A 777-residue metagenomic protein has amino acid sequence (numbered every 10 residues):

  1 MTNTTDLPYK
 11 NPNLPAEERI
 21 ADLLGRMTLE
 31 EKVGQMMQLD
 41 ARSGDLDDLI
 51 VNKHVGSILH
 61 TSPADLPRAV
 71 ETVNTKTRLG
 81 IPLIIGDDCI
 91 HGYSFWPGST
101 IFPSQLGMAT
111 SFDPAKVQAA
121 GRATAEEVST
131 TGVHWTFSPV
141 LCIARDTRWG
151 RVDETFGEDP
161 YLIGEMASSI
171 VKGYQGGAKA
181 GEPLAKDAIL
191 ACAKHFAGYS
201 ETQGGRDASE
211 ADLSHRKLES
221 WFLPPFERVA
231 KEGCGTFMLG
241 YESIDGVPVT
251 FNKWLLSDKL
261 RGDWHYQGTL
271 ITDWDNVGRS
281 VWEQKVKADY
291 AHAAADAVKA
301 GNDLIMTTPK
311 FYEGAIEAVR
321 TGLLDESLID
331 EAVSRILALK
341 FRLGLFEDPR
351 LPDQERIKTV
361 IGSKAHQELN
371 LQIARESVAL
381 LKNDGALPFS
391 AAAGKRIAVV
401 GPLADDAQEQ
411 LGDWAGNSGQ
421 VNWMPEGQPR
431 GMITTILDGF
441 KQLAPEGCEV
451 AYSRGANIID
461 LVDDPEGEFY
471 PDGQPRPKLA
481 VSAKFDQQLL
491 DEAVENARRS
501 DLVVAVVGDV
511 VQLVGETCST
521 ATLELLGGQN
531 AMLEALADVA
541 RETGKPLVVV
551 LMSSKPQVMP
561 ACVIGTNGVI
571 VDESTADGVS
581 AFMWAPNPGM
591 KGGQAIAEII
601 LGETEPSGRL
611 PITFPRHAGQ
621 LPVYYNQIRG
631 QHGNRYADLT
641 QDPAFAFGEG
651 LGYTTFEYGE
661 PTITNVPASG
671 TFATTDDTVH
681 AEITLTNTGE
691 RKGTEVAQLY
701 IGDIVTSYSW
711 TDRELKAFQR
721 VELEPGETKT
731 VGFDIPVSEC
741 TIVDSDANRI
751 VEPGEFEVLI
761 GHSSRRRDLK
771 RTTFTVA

Functional and structural regions predicted by a protein language model:
M1-D744, E752-R766, T773-A777: Glycoside hydrolase catalytic-domain context in secreted enzymes
